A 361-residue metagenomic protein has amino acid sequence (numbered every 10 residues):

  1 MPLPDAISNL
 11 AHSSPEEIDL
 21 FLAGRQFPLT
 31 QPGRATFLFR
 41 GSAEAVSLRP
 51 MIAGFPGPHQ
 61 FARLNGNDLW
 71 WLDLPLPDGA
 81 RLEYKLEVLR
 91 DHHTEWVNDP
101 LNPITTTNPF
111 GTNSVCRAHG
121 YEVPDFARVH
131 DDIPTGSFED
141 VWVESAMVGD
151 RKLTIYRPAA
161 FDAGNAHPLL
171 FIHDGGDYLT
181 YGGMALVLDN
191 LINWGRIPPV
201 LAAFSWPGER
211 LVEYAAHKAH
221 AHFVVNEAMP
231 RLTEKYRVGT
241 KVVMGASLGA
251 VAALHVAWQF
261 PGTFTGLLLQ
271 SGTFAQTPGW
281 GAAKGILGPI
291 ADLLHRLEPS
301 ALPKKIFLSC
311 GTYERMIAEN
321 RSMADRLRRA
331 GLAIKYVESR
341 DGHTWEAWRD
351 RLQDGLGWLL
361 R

Functional and structural regions predicted by a protein language model:
P2-P56, L64-R361: Non-catalytic cap/lid and distal C-terminal segments of serine-dependent acyl enzymes
